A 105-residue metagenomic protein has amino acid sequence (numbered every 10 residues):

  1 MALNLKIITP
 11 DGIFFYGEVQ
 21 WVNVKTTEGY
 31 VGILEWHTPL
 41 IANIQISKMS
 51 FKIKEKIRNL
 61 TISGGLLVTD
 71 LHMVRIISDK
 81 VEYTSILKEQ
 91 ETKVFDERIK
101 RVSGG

Functional and structural regions predicted by a protein language model:
K6-D96: Compact, glycine-rich, soluble single-domain proteins
I99-G105: Helix-rich terminal scaffold detector
